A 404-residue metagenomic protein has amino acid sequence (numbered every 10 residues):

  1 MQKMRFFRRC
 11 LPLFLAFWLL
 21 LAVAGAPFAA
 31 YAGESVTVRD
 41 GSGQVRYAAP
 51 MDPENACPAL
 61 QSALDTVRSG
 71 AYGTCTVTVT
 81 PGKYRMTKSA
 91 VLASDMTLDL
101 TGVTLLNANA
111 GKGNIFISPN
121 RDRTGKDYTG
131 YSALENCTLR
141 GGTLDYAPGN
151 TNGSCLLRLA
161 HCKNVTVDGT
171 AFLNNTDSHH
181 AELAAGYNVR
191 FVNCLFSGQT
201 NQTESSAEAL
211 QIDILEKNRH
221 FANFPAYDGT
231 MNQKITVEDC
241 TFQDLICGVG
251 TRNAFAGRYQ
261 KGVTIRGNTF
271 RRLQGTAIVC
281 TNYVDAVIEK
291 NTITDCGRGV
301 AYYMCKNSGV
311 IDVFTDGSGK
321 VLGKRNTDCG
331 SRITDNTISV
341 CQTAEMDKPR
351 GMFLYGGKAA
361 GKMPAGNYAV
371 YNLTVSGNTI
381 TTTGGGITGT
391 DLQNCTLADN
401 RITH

Functional and structural regions predicted by a protein language model:
V23-E34: Sec-dependent signal peptide cleavage junction
S42-T80: Acidic Gly/Asp/Thr-rich repetitive segments characteristic of extracellular carbohydrate-active and adhesion proteins
L60-S69, R85-S94, A108, D127-G130 (+5 more regions): Short, T/G/N/S-enriched strand-turn elements that build extracellular solenoid repeat scaffolds
Y72-N114, P119-D122, L144, F172: N-terminal extracellular ligand-recognition/capping segment immediately after the signal peptide
M86-S89, N107-G113, A147-C155, T176-L183 (+9 more regions): Short glycine/acidic-rich loop motifs that flank beta-strands on beta-rich extracellular proteins
D99, S118-N152, L156-N175, V192-L195 (+1 more regions): Parallel beta-helix/beta-solenoid
V167, L173-G262: Solenoidal tandem-repeat scaffolds enriched in leucines and small polar residues
